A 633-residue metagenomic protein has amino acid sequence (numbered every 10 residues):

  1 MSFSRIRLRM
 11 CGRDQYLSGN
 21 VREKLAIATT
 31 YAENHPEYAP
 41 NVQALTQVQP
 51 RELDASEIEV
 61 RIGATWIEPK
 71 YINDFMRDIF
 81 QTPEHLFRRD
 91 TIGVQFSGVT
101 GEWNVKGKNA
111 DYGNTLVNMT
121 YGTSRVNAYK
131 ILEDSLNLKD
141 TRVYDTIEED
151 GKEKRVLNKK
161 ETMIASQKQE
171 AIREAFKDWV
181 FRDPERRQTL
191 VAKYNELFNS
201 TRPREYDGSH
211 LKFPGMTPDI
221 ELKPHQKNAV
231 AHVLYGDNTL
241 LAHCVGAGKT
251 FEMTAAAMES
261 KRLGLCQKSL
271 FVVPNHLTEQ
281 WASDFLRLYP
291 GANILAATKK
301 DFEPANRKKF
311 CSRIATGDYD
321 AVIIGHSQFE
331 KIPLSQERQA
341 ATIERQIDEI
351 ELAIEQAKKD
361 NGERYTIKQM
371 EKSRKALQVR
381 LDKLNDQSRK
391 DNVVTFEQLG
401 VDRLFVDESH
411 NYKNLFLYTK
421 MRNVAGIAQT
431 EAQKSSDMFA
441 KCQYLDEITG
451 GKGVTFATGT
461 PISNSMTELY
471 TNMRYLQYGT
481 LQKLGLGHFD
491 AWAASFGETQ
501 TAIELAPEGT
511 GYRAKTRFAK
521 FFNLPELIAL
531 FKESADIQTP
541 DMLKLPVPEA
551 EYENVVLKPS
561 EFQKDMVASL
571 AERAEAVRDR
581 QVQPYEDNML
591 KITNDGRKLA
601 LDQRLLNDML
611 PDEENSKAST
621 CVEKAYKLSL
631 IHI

Functional and structural regions predicted by a protein language model:
M1-S200, P290, I314-V322, R338-Q356 (+2 more regions): Charged, low-complexity intrinsically disordered regions
R204-A242: Conserved pre-motif I regulatory segment
G236-A256: Walker A/P-loop
G236-T239, Q267, D320, K452-G453: Pre-Walker A (Motif I) flank of P-loop NTPase domains
T254-A282, T449-G451: Conserved SF1/SF2 helicase motif Ia
T278-F302, R313, L476-T480: Conserved helix-turn-beta segment of the N-terminal RecA-like "Helicase ATP-binding" lobe in SF1/SF2 helicases
R307-Y365, K372-R403, E431-E468, Y475-S616 (+2 more regions): Inter-lobe coupling linker of SF2 helicases/translocases
P333-L334, N411-N423, K434, M466: Conserved ATPase-coupling elements of RecA-like P-loop NTPase cores
